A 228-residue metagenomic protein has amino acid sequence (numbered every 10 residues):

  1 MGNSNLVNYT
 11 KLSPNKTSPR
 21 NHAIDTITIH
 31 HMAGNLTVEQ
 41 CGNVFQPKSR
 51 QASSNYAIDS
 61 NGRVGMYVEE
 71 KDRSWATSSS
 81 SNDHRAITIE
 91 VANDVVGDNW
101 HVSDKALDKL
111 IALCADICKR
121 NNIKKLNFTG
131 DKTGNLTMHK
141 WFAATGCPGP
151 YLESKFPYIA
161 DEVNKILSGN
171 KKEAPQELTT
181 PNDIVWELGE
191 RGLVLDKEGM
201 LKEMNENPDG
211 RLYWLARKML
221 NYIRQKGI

Functional and structural regions predicted by a protein language model:
M1-D83: N-terminal catalytic cores of peptidoglycan-degrading enzymes
M1-L12, K16-N21, V95-N182: Basic/polar, cationic surfaces and motifs that engage anionic cell-wall and phosphate/carboxylate ligands
T26, A86-T88, N135-T137: Structural preference for beta-strand elements that scaffold enzyme active sites
A33, N82, I87-V96, A115 (+1 more regions): Cell-envelope and extracellular/periplasmic
N35, V44-P47, L113-N121, I159-N170 (+3 more regions): Structured segments of extracytoplasmic/periplasmic soluble domains in secreted or envelope-associated proteins
C41, L152-K155, I159-V163, I184 (+3 more regions): Generic structural signal of hydrophobic/aromatic residues within well-ordered alpha-helices of folded domains
E173-I228: Short, solvent-exposed alpha-helical surface patches in non-cytosolic proteins
